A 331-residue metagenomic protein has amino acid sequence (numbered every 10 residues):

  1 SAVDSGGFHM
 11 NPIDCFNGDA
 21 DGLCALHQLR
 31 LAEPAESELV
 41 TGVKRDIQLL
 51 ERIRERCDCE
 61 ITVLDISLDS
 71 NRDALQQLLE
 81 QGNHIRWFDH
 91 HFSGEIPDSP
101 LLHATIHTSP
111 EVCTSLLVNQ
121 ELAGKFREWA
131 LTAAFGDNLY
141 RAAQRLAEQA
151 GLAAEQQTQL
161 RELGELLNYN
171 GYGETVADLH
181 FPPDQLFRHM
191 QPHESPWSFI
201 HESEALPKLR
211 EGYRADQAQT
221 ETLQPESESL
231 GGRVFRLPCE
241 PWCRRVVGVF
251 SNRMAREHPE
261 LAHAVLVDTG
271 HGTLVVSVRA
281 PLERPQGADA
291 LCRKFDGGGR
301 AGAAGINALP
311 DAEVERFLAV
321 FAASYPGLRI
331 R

Functional and structural regions predicted by a protein language model:
A2-E165, L230-G231, F235, P241-H263 (+1 more regions): Replace "Mg2+/Mn2+-dependent" with "divalent metal-dependent
T108, H189-F235: Oxyanion-binding "anion nests"
L160-E204, K208-E211: Active-site-proximal loop/helix segment associated with metal-binding centers of metalloenzymes
